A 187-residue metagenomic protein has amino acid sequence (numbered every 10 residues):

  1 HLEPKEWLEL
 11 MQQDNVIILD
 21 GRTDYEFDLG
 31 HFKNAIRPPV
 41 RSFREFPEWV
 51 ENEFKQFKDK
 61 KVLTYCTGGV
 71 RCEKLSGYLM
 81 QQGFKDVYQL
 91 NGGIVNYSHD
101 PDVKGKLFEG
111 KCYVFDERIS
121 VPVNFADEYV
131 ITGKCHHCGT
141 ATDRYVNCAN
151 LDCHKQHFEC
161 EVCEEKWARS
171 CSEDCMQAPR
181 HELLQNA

Functional and structural regions predicted by a protein language model:
H1-N15: Internal, non-catalytic "lid/hinge" segments that mediate substrate recognition, gating, inter-domain movement
L8, T23-V62, V70-A187: Rhodanese-like catalytic fold shared by cysteine-dependent sulfurtransferases and DSP/PTP-type phosphatases
L19-D20: Structural scaffold elements adjacent to functional motifs in cytosolic proteins
